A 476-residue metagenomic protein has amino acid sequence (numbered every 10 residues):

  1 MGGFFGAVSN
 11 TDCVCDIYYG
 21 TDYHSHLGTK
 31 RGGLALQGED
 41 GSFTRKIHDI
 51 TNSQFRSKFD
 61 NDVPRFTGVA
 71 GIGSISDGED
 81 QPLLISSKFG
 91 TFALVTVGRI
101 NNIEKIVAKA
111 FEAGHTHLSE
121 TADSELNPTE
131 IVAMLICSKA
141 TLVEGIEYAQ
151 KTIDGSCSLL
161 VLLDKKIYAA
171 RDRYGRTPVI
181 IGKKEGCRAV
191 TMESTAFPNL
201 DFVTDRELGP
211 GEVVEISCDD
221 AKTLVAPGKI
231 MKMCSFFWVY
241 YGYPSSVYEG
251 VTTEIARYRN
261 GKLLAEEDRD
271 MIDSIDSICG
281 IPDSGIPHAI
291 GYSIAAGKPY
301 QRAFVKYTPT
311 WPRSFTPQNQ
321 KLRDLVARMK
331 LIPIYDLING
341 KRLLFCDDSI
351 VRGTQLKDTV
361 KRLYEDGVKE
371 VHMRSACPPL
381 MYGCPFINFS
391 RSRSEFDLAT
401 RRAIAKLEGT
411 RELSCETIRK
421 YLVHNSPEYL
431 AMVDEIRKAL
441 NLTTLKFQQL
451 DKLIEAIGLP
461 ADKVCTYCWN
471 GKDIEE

Functional and structural regions predicted by a protein language model:
M1-G209, E215-D276, I281, E370: Conserved short alpha-helical segments that host acidic/polar catalytic motifs at enzyme active sites
D12-V14, N102, R176-T177, F197-N199 (+6 more regions): Flexible loop/turn segments at secondary-structure boundaries
K165-K166, D201-E207, V360-E476: PRPP-dependent phosphoribosyltransferase catalytic core
R171, M192, C218, G280-D283 (+6 more regions): Active-site proximal loops enriched in glycine and acidic residues that flank catalytic Cys/His/Asp and coordinate
A196, V203, L208-E212, E266-E267 (+3 more regions): Phosphate/diphosphate-binding loops
L264, Y292, D348-S349, V371: Hydrophobic, well-ordered secondary-structure elements that form the walls of internal hydrophobic environments
R269-I275, I294-Q301, Y335-N339, K361-E370: Secondary-structure transition/capping motifs at alpha-helix termini and the adjoining loop/turn into the next element
A295-L343, G353, M381-R393: Short, glycine/charge-rich flexible loops or terminal/linker lids adjacent to PRPP-binding catalytic cores
